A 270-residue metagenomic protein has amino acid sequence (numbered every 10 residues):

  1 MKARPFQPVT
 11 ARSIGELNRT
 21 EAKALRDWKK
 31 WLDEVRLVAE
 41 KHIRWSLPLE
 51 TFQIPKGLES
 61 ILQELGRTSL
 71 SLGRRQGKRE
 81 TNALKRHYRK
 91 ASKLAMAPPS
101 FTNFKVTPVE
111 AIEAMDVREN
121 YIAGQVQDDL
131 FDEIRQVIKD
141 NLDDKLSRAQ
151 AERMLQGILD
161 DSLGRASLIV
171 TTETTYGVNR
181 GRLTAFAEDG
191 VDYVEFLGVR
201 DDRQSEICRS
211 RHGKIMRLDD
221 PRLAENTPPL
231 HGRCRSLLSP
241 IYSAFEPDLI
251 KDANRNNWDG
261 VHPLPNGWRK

Functional and structural regions predicted by a protein language model:
M1-I158, Y242-K270: N-terminal leader/targeting and assembly helices and adjacent pre-domain segments
D160-R255: Acidic, glycine-rich two-metal-ion catalytic cores of nucleic acid-processing enzymes
